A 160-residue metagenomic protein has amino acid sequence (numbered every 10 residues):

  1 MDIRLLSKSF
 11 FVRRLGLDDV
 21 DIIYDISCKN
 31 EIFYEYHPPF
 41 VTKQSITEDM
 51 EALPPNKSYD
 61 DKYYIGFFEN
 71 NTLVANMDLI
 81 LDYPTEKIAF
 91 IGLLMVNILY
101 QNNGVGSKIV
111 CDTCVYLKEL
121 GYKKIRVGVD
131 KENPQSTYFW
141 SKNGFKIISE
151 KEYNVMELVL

Functional and structural regions predicted by a protein language model:
M1, Y153-L160: Terminal substrate-recognition subdomain of acyl/acetyltransferases
L5-V20, D25-G92, N97-L99, D112 (+2 more regions): Acetyl-CoA-dependent GNAT
N97-L99, N103, K131-E132: Active-site acidic-Proline motif in GNAT/NAT acetyltransferases
Q101, K118, S141: Short polybasic/polar patches that bind polyanions
G104, G121, G144: Short glycine-rich hinge loops at helix-strand junctions in the catalytic core of two-component histidine kinases
S107, K131-S149: Conserved active-site alpha-helix within GNAT-family acetyltransferase domains
L117-G128: Conserved GNAT acetyl-CoA-binding A-motif
